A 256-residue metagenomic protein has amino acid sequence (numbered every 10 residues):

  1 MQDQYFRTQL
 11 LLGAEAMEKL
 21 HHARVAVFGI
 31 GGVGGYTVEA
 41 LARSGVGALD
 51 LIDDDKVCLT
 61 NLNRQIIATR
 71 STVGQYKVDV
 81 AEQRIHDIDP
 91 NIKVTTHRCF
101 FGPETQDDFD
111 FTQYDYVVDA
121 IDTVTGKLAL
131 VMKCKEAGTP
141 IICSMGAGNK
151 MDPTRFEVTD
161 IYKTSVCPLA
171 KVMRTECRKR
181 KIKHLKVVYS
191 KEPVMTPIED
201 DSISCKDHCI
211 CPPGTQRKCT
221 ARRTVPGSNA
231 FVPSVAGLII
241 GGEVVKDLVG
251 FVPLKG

Functional and structural regions predicted by a protein language model:
M1-A26: N-terminal charged helix/coil linker that caps or initiates catalytic domains
Q2, F109-Q113, G126, E136 (+4 more regions): Glycine-rich phosphate/adenylate-binding loop
V27-G29, I52: Conserved N-terminal Rossmann-fold NAD(P)-binding element of oxidoreductases
V33-G34: Hydrophobic/small residue at the entry helix of a nucleotide-binding pocket
A42-A48, E136: Conserved S-adenosyl-L-methionine
V46, L51-D89: Glycine-rich phosphate-binding loop and adjoining beta1-alpha1-beta2 segment of Rossmann-like nucleotide-binding folds
R98-Q106: Conserved SAM/SAH-binding loop
